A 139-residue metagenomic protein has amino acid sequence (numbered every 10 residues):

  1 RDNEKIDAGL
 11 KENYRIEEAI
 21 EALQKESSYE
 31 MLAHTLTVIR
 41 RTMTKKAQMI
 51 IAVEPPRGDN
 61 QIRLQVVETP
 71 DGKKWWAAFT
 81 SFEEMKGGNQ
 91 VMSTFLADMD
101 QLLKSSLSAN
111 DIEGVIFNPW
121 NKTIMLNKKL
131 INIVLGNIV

Functional and structural regions predicted by a protein language model:
R1-V139: An interfacial alpha-helical scaffold signature
